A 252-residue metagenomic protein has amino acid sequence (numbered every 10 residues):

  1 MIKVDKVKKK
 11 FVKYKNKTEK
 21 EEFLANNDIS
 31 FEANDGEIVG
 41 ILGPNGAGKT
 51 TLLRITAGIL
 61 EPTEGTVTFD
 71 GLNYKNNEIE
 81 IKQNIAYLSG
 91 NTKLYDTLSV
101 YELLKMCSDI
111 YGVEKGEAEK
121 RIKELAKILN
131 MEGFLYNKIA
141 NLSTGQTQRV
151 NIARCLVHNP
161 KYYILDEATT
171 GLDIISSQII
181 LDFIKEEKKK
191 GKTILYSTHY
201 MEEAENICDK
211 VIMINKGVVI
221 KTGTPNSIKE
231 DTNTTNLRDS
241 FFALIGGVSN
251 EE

Functional and structural regions predicted by a protein language model:
I2, L24-N26, K82: Conserved structural motif at the start of ABC-family nucleotide-binding domains
G65-N76, E80-I81: Conserved ABC transporter NBD signature motif
T97, K138-L142: Conserved ABC ATPase signature
K105, D109, G116-F134: Conserved ABC ATPase "signature" region
Y163-E167: Catalytic Walker B motif of ABC-type/P-loop ATPase nucleotide-binding domains
T222-G223: ABC ATPase "signature
